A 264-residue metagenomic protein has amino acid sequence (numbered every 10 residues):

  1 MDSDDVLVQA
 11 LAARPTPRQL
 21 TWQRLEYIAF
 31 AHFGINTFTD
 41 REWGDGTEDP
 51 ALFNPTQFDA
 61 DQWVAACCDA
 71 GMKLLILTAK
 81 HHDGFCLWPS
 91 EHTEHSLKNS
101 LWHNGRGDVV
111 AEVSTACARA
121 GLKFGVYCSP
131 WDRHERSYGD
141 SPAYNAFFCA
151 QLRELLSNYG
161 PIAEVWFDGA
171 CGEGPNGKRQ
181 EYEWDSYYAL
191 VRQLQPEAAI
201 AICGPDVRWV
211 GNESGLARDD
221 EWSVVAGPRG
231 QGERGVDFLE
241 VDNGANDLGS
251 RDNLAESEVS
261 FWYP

Functional and structural regions predicted by a protein language model:
M1-P264: Mature catalytic domains of secreted/periplasmic carbohydrate-active enzymes
